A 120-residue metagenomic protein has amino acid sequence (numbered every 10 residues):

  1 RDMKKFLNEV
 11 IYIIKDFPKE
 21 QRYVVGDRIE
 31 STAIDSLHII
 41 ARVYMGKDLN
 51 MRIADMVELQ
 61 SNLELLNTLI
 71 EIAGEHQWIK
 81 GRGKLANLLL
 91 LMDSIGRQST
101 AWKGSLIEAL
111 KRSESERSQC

Functional and structural regions predicted by a protein language model:
R1-C120: Amphipathic alpha-helical assembly/interaction segments
